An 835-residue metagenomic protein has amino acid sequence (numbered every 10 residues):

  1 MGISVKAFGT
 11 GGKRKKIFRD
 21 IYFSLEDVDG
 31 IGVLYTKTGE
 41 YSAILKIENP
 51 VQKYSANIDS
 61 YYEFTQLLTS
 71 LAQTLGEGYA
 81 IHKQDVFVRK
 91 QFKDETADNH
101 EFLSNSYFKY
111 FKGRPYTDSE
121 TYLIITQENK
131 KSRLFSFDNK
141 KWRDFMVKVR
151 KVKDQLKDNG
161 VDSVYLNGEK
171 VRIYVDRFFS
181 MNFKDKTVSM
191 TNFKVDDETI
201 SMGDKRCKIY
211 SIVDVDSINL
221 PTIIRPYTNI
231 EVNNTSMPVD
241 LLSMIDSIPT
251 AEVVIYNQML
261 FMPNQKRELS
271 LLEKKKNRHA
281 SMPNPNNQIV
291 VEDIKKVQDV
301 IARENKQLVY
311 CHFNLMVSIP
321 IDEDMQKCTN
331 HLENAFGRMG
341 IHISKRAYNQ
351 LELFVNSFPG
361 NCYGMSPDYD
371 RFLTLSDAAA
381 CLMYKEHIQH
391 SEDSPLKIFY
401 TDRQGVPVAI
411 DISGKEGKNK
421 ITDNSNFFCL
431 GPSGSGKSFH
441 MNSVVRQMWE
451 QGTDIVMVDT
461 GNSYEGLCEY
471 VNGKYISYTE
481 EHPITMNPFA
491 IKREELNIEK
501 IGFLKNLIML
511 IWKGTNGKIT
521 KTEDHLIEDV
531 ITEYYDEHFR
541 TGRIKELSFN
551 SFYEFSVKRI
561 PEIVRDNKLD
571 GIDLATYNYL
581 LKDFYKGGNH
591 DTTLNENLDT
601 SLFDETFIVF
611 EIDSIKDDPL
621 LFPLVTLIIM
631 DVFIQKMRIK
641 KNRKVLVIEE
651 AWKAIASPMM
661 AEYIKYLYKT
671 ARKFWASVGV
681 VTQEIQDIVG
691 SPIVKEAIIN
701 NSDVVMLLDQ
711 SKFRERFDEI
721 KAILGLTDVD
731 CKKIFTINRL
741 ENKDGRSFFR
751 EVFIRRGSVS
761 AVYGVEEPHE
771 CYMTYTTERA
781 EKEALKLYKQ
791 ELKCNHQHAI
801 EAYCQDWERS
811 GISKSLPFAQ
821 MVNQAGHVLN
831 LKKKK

Functional and structural regions predicted by a protein language model:
M1-E386: Extended, folded cores of ATP/NTP-driven motor/assembly subunits in large transport and secretion machines
Y61-T74, D246, I341-H342, E352-V408 (+6 more regions): P-loop NTPase motor domains
Y110, N497-S548, P692-K834: P-loop NTPase motor core of the ASCE superfamily
C429: Hydrophobic anchor at the beta1->P-loop junction of P-loop NTPases
G434: Walker A (P-loop) phosphate-binding loop of P-loop NTPases
K437: Conserved lysine of the Walker
H440: Hydrophobic positions on the alpha1 helix immediately C-terminal to the Walker A/P-loop
R446-V456, V471: Post-Walker A helix-loop "phosphate-sensing" segment adjacent to the P-loop in P-loop NTPases
